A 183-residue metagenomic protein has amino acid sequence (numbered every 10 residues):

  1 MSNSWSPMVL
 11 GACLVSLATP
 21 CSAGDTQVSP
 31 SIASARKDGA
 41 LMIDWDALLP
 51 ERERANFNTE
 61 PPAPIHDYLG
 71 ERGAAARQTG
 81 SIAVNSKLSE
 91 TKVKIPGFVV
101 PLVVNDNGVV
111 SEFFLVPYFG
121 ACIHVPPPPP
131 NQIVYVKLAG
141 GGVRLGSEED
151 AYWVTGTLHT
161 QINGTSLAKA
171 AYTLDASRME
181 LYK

Functional and structural regions predicted by a protein language model:
M1-S2, S16, P20-S22: Short intrinsically disordered, low-complexity segments
M1-V9: Bacterial N-terminal signal peptides that target proteins for export
M8-L17: Bacterial N-terminal signal peptides
C21-K183: OB-fold and OB-like single-stranded nucleic-acid-recognition modules and their adjacent interaction interfaces
